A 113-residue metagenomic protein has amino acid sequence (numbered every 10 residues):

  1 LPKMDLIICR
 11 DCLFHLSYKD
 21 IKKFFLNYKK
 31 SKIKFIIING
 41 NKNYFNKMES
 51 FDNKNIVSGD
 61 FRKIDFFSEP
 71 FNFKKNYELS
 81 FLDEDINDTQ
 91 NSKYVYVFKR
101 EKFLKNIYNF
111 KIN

Functional and structural regions predicted by a protein language model:
L1-M4, L16-N113: Class I (Rossmann-like) S-adenosyl-L-methionine-dependent methyltransferase catalytic domain, capturing the SAM-binding
I8: A conserved beta-strand element that flanks and buttresses the S-adenosyl-L-methionine
C12: Hydrophobic adenine-recognition pocket in adenosine-nucleotide-binding enzymes
